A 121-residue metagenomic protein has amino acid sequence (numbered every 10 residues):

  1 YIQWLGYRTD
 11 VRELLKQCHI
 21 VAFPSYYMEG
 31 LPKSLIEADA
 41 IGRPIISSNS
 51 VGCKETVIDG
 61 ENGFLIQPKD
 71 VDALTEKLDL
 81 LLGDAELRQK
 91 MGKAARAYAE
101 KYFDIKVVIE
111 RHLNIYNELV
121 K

Functional and structural regions predicted by a protein language model:
Y1-G6: Nucleotide-activated donor-binding/catalytic signature segment of Leloir-type glycosyltransferases, i.e., the conserved
Y7-R8, L14-C18: Short alpha-helical donor nucleotide-sugar binding micro-motif in glycosyltransferases
R12, G30-A40, K54-E55, E61: Short alpha-helical segment that forms part of, or immediately flanks, the ligand-binding pocket in carbohydrate-active
K16-G30, R43: Acidic donor-binding loop of glycosyltransferase active sites
P44-S47, V57: Short hydrophobic beta-strand element within catalytic cores of glycosyltransferases and related nucleotide-activated
D59-G60, F64-V71, L80-E86: Conserved acidic donor-binding segment of nucleotide-sugar-dependent glycosyltransferases
A73, L80, L87-Y102, V108-N114 (+1 more regions): A short, well-ordered alpha-helix in the C-terminal region of glycosyltransferases
